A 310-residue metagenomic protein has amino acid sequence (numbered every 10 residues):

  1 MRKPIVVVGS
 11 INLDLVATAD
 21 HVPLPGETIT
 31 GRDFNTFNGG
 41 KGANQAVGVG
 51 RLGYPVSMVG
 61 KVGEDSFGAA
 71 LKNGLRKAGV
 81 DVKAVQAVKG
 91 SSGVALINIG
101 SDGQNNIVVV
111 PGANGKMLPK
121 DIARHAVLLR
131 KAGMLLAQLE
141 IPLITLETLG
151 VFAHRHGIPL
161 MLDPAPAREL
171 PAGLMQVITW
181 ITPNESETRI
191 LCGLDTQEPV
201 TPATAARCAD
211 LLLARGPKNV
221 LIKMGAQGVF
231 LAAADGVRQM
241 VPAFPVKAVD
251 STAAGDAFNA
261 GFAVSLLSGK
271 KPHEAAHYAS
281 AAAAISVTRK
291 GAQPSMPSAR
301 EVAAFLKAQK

Functional and structural regions predicted by a protein language model:
M1-K3, R168-G173, P199-K310: Conserved phosphate-binding/catalytic region of the ribokinase-like
M1-K61, S66-A70, K77, K247-V249: Glycine-rich phosphate/adenosyl-contacting loop at the front of the ribokinase-like
G74-K89: A glycine-rich helix N-cap at a beta->alpha junction
G79, G115-K120, L160-A167: Short gly/ser/thr-rich secondary-structure transition/capping motifs
A87, I97-M134, L139: Conserved phosphate-binding/catalytic loop of the ribokinase/pfkB sugar-kinase fold
M134-R207, Q227-V229: Conserved beta-alpha-beta core of the PfkB/ribokinase-like small-molecule kinase fold
